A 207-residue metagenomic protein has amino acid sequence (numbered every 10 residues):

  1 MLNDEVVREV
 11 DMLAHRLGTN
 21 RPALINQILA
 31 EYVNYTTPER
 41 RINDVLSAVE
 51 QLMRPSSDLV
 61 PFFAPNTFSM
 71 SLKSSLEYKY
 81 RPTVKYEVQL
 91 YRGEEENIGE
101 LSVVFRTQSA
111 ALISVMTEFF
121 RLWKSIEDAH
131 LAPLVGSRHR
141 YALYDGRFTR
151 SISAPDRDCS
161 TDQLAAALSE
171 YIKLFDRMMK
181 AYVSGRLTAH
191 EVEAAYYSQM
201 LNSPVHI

Functional and structural regions predicted by a protein language model:
M1-D11, L29: Short amphipathic alpha-helix starts
M1-E5, G18-A23: Terminal intrinsically disordered, low-complexity, charge-rich regions
A14: The alpha-helix within a helix-turn-helix
T19-R41: Short, basic amphipathic alpha-helical segments that act as recognition/interaction helices in nucleic-acid-binding
N34-T67: Short, positively charged interaction helices/loops
V60-I113: Amphipathic, interaction-prone secondary-structure segments
R106-I207: Charged, low-complexity intrinsically disordered regulatory/assembly segments
